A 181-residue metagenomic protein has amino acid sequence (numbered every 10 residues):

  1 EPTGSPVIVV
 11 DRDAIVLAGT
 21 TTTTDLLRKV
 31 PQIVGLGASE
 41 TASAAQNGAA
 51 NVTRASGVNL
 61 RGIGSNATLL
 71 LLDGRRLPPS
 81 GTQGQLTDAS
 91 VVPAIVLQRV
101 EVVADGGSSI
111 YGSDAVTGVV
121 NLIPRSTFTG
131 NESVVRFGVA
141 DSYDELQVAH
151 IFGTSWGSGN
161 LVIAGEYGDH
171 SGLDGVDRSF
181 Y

Functional and structural regions predicted by a protein language model:
E1-T20, S80, T127-V134, H170: N-terminal periplasmic "start-of-domain" segments of outer-membrane beta-barrel proteins
S5-R28, G48, G57-I63, L86-S90 (+2 more regions): Short, polar/charged loop or turn motifs at beta-strand boundaries
I15, L27, V100-E101, V120-L122: Non-catalytic regulatory/gating segments with a bias toward low-complexity or hydrophobic composition
D25-L26, S56-N59, D88-S90, D114-V135 (+1 more regions): N-terminal periplasmic accessory domains that precede and gate Gram-negative outer-membrane beta-barrel machines
R28-R76: Extracytoplasmic beta-strand/coil segments of soluble accessory domains associated with Gram-negative outer-membrane
R75-A104: Short acidic/polar hinge/loop motifs at secondary-structure boundaries that mediate gating or recognition
G106, F128-G153, I163: Short strand-turn segments of transmembrane beta-barrel domains in outer membranes, especially the first one or two
R136, S158-Y181: Periplasmic-side early beta-strands and strand-to-turn transitions of outer-membrane beta-barrels
